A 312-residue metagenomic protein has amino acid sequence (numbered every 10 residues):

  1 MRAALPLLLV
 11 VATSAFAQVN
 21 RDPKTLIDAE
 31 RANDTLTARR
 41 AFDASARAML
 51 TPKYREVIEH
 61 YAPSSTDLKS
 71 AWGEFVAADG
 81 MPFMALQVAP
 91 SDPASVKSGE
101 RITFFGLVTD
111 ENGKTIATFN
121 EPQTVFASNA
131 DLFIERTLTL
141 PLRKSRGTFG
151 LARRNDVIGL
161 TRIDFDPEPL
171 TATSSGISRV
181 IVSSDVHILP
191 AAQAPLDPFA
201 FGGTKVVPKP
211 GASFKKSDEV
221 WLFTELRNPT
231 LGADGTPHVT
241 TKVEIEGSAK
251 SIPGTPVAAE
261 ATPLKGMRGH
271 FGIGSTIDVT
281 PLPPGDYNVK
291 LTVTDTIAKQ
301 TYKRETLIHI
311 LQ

Functional and structural regions predicted by a protein language model:
M1-A4, Q312: Positively charged n-region of N-terminal signal peptides that target proteins for export
A4-P6, T241: Short alpha-helical "patches" and their helix-cap loops
L7-L8, S275: Generic hydrophobic-segment detector
L8-A17: Hydrophobic h-region of N-terminal signal peptides that target proteins for export in Gram-negative bacteria
A17-Q312: Scaffold/interface architecture of coatomer-like assemblies
